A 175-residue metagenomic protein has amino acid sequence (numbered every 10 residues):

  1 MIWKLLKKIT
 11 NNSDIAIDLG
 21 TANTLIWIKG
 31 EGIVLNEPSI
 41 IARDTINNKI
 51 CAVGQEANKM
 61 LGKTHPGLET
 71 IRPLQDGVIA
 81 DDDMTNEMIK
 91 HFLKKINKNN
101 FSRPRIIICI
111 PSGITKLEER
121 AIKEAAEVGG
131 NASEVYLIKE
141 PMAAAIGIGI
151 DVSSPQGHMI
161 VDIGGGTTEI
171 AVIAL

Functional and structural regions predicted by a protein language model:
M1-G165, A171-L175: Nucleotide/phosphate-binding catalytic cleft detector across ATP-hydrolyzing and phosphate-transferring enzymes
